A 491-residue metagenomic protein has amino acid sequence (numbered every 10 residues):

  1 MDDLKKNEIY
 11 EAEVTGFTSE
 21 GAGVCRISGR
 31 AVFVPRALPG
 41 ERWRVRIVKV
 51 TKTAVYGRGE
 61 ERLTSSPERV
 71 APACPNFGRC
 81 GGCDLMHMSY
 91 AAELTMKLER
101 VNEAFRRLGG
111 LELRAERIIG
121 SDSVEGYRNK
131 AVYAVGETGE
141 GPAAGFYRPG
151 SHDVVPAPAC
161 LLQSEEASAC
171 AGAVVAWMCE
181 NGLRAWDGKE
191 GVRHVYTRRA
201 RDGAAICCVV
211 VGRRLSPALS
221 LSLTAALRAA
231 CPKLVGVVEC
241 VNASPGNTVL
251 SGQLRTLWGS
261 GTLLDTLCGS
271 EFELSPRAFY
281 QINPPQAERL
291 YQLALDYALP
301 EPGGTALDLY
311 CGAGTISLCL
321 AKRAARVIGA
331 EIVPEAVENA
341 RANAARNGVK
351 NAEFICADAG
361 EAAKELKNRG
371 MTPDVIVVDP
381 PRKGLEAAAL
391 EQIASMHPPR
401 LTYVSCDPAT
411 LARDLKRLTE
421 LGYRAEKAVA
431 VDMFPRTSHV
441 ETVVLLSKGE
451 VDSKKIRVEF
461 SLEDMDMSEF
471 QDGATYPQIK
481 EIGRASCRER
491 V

Functional and structural regions predicted by a protein language model:
M1-P72, N76, E353-F354, G360-E361: Terminal RNA-binding accessory module
D2-E11, S19, L215-R490: Rossmann-like S-adenosyl-L-methionine
G23-S28, G145-R148, A340: Short, acidic/hydrophobic/Gly-rich beta-strand patch recurrent on exposed beta strands that often constitutes part
G40, Q163, N283: Short, conserved phosphate/pyrophosphate- and ester-handling motifs at nucleotide-, phospho-/glycolipid
L63-P72, G78-D187: Extended interfacial segments that mediate partner engagement and assembly in macromolecular machines
E116-V124, V192-T197, A430-M433: Short, solvent-exposed loop/turn elements at beta->coil junctions and helix N-caps that rim active or binding pockets
D153-R193, R199-A200, R213-V238: Internal alpha/beta scaffold segment
G203-G212, E271-S275: Short, aliphatic-rich beta-strand segments
